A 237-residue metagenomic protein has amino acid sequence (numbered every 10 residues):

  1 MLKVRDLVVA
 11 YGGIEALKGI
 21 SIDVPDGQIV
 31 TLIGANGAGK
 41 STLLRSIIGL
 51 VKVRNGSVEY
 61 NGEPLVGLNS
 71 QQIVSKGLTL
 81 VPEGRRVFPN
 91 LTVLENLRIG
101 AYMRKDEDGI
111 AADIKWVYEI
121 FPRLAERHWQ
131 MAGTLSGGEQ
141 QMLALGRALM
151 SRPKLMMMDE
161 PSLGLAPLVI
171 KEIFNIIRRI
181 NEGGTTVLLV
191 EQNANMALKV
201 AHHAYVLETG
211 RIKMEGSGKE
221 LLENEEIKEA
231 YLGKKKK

Functional and structural regions predicted by a protein language model:
M1-K237: Glycine-rich phosphate-binding loops of nucleotide-dependent enzymes
